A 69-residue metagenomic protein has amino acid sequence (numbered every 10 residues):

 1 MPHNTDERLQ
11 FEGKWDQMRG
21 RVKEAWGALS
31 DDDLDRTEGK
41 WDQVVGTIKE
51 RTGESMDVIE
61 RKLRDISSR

Functional and structural regions predicted by a protein language model:
M1-R69: Intrinsically disordered, low-complexity, hydrophilic segments
